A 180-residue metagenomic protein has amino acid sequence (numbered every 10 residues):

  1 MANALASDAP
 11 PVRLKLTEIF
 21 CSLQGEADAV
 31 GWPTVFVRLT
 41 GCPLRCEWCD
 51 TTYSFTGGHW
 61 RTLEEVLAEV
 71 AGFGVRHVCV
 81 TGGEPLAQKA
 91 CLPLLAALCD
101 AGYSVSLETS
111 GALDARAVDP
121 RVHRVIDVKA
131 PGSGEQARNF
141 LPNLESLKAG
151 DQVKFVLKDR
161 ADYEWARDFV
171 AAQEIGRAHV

Functional and structural regions predicted by a protein language model:
M1-G25, G31, G72, D159-H179: Auxiliary Fe-S-binding modules of radical SAM enzymes
A9, L14, C21, P33-F36 (+1 more regions): Conserved Radical SAM active-site core
T17-C21, A27, Y53, P142-E145: Flexible, active-site-adjacent loop/turn segments at secondary-structure boundaries
A27-D28, R116: Short glycine/serine/proline-enriched coil/turn segments at secondary-structure junctions
D28, C49, G58-R61, Q136 (+1 more regions): Short linear functional motifs in flexible/disordered or boundary regions
C42-R45, A178: Twin-arginine (Tat) signal peptide motif
L86-H179: Conserved AdoMet/S-adenosylmethionine-binding subsite of the radical SAM
